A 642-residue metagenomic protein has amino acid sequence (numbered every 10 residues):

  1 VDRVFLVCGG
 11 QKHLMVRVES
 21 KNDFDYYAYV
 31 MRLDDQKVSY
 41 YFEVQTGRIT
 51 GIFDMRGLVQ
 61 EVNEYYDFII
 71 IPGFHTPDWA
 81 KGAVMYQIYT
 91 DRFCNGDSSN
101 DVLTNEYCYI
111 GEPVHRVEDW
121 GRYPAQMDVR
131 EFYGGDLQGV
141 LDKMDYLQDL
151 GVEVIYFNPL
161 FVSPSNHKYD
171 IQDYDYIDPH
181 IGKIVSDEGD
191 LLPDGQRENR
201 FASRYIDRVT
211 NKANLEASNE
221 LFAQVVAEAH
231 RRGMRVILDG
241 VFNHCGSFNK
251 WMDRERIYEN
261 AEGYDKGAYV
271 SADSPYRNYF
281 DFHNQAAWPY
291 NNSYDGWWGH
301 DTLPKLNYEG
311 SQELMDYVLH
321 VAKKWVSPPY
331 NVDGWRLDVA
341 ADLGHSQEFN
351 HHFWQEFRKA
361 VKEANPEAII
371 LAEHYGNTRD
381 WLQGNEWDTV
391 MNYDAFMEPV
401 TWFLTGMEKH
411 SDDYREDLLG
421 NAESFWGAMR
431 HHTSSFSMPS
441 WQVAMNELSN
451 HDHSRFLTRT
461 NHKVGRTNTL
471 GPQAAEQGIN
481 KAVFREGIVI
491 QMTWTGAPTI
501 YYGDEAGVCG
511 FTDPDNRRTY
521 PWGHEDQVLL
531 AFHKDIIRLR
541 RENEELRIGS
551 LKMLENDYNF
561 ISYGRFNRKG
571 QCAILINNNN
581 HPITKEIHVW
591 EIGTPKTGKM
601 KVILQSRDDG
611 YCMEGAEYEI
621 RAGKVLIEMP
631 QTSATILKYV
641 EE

Functional and structural regions predicted by a protein language model:
V1-Y89, N95, D101-L103, A125 (+5 more regions): Carbohydrate-interacting/catalytic domains
M31-D35, T46, Y89-C94, F161 (+8 more regions): Short, flexible loop/turn elements at secondary-structure junctions
G82-A83, L150-I155, H230-I237, Y330-W335 (+3 more regions): Loop/turn elements at helix/coil->beta-strand transitions in domains of secreted/extracellular proteins
I88, L147, F157, Y174 (+9 more regions): Conserved, mostly hydrophobic/aromatic
T90-E153, L160-P329, F357, E363 (+2 more regions): Substrate-binding/active-site clefts of carbohydrate-active enzymes
T90-R92, I155-H167, L238-N249, D338-L343 (+4 more regions): Short, solvent-exposed turn/loop segments enriched in Gly/Ser/Thr/Pro and often Arg
F248-D253, A322, P329-N331, W354 (+6 more regions): Conserved alpha/beta catalytic core and glycan-binding cleft of carbohydrate-active enzymes
P304-Q312, V339-R358: Active-site cleft segment of glycoside hydrolase catalytic domains centered on the general acid/base Glu
